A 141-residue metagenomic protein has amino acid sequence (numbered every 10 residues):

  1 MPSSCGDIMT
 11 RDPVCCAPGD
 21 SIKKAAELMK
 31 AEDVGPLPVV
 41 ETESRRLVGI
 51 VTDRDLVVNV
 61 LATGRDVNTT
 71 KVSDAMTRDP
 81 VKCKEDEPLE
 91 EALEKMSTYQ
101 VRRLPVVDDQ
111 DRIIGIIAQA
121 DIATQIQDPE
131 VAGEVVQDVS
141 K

Functional and structural regions predicted by a protein language model:
M1-R11, T52-S97, I113-K141: Tandem CBS (Bateman) regulatory domains
C15-C16, I50: Active-site-adjacent beta-strand anchor residues
C16-D33, V40, C83-Q100, V107 (+1 more regions): The conserved cystathionine-beta-synthase
M29, L37-D55, M96, L104-A120: A glycine-centered beta-loop-beta connector
